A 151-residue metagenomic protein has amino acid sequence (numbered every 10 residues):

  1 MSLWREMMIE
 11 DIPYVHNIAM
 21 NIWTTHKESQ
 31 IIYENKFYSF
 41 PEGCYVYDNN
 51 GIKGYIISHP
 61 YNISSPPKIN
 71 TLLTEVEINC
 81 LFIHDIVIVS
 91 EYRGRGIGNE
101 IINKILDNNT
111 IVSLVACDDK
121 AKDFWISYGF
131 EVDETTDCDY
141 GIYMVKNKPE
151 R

Functional and structural regions predicted by a protein language model:
S2-V15: A short beta-loop-alpha structural element at the N-terminal edge of CoA-dependent acyl/N-acetyltransferase catalytic
M7, I83-I88: Hydrophobic adenine-recognition pocket in adenosine-nucleotide-binding enzymes
I22-N49, K53, I57-L72: Active-site rim helix/loop that mediates acceptor-substrate recognition in acyltransferases
Y47-N49, V145-P149: Active-site beta-strand termini and strand-to-loop segments that position acidic
I56-D85, R93, C138-Y140: Conserved acyl-donor/pantetheine-binding loop and adjacent beta-alpha core of acyl/acetyltransferases and related
I88-D107, S127: Conserved acetyl-CoA-binding loop-helix of GNAT-fold acetyltransferases
I102, D107-D119: Conserved GNAT acetyl-CoA-binding A-motif
L114, D118-Y140: Conserved active-site alpha-helix within GNAT-family acetyltransferase domains
